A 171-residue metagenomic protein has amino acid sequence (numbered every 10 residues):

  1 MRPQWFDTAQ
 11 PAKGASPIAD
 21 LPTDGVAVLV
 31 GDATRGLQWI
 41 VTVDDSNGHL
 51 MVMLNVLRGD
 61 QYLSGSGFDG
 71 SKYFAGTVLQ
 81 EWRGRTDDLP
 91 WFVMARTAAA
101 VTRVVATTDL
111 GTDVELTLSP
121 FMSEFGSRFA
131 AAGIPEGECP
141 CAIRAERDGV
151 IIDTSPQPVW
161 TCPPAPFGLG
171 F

Functional and structural regions predicted by a protein language model:
M1-P90, D153-T154, V159-P166: Solvent-exposed, non-transmembrane segments of extracytoplasmic/periplasmic domains
T86-W91, A98-F171: Ser/Thr-rich low-complexity repeats and stalk/linker segments
